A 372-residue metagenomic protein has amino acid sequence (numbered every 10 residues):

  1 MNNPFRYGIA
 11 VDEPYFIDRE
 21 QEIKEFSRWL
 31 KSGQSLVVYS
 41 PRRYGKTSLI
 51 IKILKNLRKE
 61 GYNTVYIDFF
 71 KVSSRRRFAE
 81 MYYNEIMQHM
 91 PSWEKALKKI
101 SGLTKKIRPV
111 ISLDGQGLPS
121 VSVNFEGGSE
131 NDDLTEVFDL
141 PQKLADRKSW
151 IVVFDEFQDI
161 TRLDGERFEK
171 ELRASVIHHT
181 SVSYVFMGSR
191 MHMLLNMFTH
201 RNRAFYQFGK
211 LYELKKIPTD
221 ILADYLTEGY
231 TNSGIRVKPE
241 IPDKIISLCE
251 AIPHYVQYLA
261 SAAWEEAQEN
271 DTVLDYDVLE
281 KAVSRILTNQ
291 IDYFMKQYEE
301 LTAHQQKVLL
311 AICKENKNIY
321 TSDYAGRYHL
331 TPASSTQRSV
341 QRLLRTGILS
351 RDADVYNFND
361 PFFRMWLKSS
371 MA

Functional and structural regions predicted by a protein language model:
M1-L36, P41, S350: A short, basic N-terminal segment
N2-N3, I177, T288, D292-A372: C-terminal leucine-rich, beta-strand-based interaction scaffolds used for sensing/assembly
L30-K31, Q158, E250, W264 (+1 more regions): Short, locally clustered residues in the helix-turn-helix/winged-helix DNA-binding domain
Q34-S35, P41-Y44, S48-I151: P-loop NTPase nucleotide-binding core
N124-M191, T199: Conserved Walker B catalytic segment
N196-S247, E269-D271: Helix-loop-helix "sensor" segment of P-loop NTPases
P242-L248, H254-E269, K307-L310, Q341: C-terminal helical "lid" of AAA+/P-loop NTPase domains
E266-N289: Conserved C-terminal helix/linker of AAA+ ATPases
